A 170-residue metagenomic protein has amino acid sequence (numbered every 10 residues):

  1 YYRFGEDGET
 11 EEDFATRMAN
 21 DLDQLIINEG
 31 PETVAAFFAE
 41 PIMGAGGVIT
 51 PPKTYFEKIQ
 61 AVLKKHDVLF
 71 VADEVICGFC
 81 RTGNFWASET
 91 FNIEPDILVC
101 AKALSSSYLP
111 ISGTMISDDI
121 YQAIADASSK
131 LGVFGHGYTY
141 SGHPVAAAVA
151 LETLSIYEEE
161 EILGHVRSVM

Functional and structural regions predicted by a protein language model:
Y1-M170: Conserved N-terminal phosphate-binding loop of PLP-dependent enzymes in the Aspartate aminotransferase
